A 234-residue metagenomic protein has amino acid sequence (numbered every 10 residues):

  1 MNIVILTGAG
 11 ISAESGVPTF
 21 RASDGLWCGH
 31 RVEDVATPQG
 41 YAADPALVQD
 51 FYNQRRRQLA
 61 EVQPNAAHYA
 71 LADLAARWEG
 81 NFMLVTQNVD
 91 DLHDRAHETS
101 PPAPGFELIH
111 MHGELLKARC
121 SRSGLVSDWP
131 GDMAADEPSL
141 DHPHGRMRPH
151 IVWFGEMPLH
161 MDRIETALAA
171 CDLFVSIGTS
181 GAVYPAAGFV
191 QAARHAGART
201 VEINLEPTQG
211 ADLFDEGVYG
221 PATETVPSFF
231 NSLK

Functional and structural regions predicted by a protein language model:
M1-K234: Conserved catalytic core of sirtuin-type NAD+-dependent deacylases
